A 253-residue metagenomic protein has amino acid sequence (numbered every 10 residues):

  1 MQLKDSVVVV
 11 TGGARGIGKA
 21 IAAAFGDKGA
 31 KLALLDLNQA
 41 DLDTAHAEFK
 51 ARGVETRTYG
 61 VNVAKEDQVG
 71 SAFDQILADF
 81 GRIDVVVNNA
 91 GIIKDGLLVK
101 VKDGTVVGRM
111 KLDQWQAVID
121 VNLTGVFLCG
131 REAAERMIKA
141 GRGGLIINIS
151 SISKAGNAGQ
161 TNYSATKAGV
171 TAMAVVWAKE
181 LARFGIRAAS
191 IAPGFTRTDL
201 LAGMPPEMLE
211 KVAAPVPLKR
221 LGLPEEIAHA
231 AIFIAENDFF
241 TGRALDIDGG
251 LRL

Functional and structural regions predicted by a protein language model:
Q2, R220-I247, R252: C-terminal substrate-recognition "lid" of short-chain dehydrogenase/reductases
L3-A33: Canonical Rossmann dinucleotide-binding motif of NAD(H)/NADP(H)-dependent dehydrogenases/reductases, specifically
S6, V54-E55, R82-I83, M137-S151 (+2 more regions): Active-site loop of short-chain dehydrogenase/reductase
Q39-A40, G60-A72, L112, E226: The beta1-alpha1 cofactor-binding region of Rossmann-like NAD(H)/NADP(H)-dependent oxidoreductases
G70, I93-Q116, K139, G159-N162 (+1 more regions): Conserved mid-core segment of classical short-chain dehydrogenase/reductases
I92, V106-F127, I147, V170 (+1 more regions): Catalytic Tyr-X3-Lys loop
G130, T166, A174: Active-site helix of classical SDR
E135, A178-E180: Alpha-helical segment proximal to the catalytic Tyr-Lys
